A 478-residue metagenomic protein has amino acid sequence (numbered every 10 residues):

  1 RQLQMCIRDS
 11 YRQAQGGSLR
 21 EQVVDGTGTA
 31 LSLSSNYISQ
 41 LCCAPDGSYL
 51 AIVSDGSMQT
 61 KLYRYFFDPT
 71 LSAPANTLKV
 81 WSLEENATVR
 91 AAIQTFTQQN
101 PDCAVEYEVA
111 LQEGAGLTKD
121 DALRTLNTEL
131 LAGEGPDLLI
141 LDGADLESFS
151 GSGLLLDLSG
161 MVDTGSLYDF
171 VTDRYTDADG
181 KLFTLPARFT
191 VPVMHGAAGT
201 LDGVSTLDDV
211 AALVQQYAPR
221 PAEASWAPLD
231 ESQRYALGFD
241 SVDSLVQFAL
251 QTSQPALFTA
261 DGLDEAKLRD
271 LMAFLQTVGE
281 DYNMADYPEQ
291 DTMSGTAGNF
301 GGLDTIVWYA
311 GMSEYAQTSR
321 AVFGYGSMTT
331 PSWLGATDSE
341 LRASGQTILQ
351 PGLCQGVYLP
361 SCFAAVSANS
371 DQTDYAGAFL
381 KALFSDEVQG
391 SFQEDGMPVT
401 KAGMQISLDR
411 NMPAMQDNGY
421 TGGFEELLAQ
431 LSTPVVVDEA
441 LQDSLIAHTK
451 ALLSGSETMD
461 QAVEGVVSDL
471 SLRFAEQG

Functional and structural regions predicted by a protein language model:
Q2-I7: Short, small-residue-biased leader/transition segments that mark boundaries at the very start of proteins
A73-E85, C103-A110, L138: Short, well-ordered beta-strand elements
E85-A104, L445: Short, polar/charged alpha-helical segment
E106-F170, S313-F323: Extracytoplasmic "Venus flytrap"/periplasmic binding protein-like
G143-V193, S205-D209, A227, R342-Q350 (+1 more regions): Hinge/lid segment of periplasmic solute-binding proteins
D177-T292, A368-D374, E457-T458: Helix-loop-helix "hinge/cap" segment bordering the ligand-binding cleft or interdomain interface
A273-D371: Extracytoplasmic/periplasmic substrate-binding proteins
Q393-A451: Long, aromatic- and glycine/proline-rich binding clefts that accommodate carbohydrate-like moieties
